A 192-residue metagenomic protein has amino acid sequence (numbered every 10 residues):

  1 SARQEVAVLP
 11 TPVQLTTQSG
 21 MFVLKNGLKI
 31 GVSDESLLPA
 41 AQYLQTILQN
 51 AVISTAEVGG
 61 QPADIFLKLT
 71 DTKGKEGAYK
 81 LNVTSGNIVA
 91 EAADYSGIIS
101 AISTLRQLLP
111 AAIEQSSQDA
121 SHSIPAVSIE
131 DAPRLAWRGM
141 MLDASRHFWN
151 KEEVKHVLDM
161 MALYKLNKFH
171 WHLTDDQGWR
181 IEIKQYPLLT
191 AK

Functional and structural regions predicted by a protein language model:
S1-R138: Acidic, contiguous N-terminal accessory segments
S36-A40, E153, Q185: Single-residue recognition of alpha-helix capping/boundary positions
L38, I99, F148-K151, R180: Loop/helix-junction capping segments adjacent to catalytic residues or to phosphate/diphosphate-binding pockets
A92, R138-K151, K192: The substrate-binding groove and active-site-proximal loops of carbohydrate-active enzymes, especially glycoside
W137, L142, L173, Y186-L189: Long, contiguous hydrophobic alpha-helical segments, chiefly transmembrane helices and signal peptides
D143-D176, I183: A conserved hydrophobic secondary-structure block that centers on an alpha-helix together with its immediately flanking
Q177-K192: Aromatic- and acidic-residue-enriched carbohydrate-binding clefts of CAZyme catalytic domains
